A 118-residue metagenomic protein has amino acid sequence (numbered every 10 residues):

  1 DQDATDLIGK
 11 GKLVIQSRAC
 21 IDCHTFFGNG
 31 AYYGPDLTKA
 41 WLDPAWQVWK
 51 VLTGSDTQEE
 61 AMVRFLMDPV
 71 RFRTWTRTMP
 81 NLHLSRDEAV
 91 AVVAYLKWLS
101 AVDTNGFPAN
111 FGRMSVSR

Functional and structural regions predicted by a protein language model:
D1-T5, F107-R118: N-terminal export/targeting leaders of redox proteins
T5-S17, F27-Y33, T38-G106: Extracytoplasmic electron-transfer domains, predominantly the class I c-type cytochrome c fold
C20-C23: Short cysteine clusters
